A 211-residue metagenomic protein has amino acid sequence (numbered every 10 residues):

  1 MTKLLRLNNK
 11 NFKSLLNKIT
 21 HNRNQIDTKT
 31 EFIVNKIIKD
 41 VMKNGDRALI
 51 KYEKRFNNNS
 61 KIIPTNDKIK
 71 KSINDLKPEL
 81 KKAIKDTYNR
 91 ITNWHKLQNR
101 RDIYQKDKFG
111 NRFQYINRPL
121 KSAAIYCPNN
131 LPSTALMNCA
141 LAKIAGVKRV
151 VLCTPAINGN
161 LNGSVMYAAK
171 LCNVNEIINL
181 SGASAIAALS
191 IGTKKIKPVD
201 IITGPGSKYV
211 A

Functional and structural regions predicted by a protein language model:
M1-L120: N-terminal Rossmann-like NAD(P)+-binding subdomain of aldehyde/semialdehyde dehydrogenases
I38, Y126-N129, V150-A156, C172-L180 (+1 more regions): Flexible, glycine/proline-enriched loop segments at strand-loop-helix junctions that form or flank small-ligand binding
F56, I157-N158, S184: Positions that flank functional sites
N89-T92, K96, C139-A140, A187-I191 (+1 more regions): A broadly conserved amphipathic alpha-helix scaffold signal in soluble, globular proteins
L97, R101, S122-C127, P205 (+1 more regions): Acidic/glycine-enriched edge-of-secondary-structure segments
Q105-Y167: Conserved small-residue-rich beta-alpha loop and adjacent elements that most often cradle the phosphate/pyrophosphate
A140-K148, K170-C172, S190-I196: Alpha-helix C-terminal capping segments
N173-A211: Conserved NAD(P)+-binding/catalytic subdomain of aldehyde/semialdehyde dehydrogenases
